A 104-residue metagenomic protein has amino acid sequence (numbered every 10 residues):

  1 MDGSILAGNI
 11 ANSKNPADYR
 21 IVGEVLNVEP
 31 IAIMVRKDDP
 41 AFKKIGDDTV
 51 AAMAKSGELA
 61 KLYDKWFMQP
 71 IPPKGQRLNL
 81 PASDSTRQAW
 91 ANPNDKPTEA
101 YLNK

Functional and structural regions predicted by a protein language model:
M1, M34, L62-Y63: Conserved active-site loop/cleft motifs that coordinate metal ions or position small ligands
M1-I10, S56: Beta->alpha turn/N-cap motifs
L6, A41-F42, L59: Short phosphate-engaging motifs
I10-A11, D64: A short local structural element in Rossmann-fold oxidoreductases
A11-D47, Q69-N92: Periplasmic-binding protein-like
V50-F67: Periplasmic-binding protein-like
A89-K104: Short, low-complexity, Pro/Ser/Thr/Gly-rich segments in the mature regions of secreted, periplasmic
